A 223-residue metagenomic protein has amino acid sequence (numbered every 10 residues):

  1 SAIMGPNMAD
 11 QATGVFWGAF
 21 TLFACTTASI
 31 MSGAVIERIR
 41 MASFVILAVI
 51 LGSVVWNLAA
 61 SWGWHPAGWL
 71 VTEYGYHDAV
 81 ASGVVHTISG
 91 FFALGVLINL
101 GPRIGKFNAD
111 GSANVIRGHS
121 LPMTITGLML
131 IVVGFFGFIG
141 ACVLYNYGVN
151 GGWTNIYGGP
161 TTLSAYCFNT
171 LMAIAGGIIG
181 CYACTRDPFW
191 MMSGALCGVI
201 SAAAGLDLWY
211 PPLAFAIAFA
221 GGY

Functional and structural regions predicted by a protein language model:
S1-Y223: Hydrophobic alpha-helical transmembrane bundles of multi-pass membrane proteins
